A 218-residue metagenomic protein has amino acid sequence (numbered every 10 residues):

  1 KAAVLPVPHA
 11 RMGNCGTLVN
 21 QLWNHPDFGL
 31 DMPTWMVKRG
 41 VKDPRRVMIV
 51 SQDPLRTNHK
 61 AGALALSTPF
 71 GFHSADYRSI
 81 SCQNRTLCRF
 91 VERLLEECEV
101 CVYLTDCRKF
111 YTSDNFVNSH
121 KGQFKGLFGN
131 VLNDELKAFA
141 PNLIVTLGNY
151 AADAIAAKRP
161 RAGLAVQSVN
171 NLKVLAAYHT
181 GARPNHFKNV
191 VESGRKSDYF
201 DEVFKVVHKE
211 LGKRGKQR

Functional and structural regions predicted by a protein language model:
K1-R159, K173-R183: A polyanion-binding, active-site-adjacent surface
P8-C15, E192-K196, F200: Intrinsic-disorder-associated interaction segments
V102, D198-Y199, V203: Intrinsically disordered, low-complexity N-terminal regions enriched in serine/proline/glycine with scattered basic
N133, K137, D201-F204, H208: Amphipathic, non-transmembrane alpha-helical secondary structure
L164-Y199: Short, flexible loop segments at boundaries between secondary-structure elements
F204-R218: A charged, well-structured terminal subsegment
